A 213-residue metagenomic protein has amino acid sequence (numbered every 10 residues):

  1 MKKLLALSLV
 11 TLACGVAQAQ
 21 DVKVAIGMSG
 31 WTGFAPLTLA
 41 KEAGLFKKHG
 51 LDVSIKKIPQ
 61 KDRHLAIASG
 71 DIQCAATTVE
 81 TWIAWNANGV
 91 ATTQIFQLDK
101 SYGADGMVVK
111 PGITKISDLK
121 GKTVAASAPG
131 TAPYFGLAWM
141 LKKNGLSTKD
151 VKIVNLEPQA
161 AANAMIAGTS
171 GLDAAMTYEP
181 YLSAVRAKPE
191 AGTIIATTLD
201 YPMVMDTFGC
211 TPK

Functional and structural regions predicted by a protein language model:
M1-Q18: Gram-negative bacterial Sec-dependent N-terminal signal peptides
Q20-P158, A162, T169-P180, A191-M203: Short, glycine-/small- and polar/acidic-enriched structural segments that line small-molecule recognition paths
G106-V108, F208-K213: Short glycine- and hydrophobic/aromatic-rich loop-to-beta-strand nucleating segment in the catalytic cores
V185: Short helix- or helix-capping micro-motifs that position conserved polar/aromatic residues at function-defining sites
